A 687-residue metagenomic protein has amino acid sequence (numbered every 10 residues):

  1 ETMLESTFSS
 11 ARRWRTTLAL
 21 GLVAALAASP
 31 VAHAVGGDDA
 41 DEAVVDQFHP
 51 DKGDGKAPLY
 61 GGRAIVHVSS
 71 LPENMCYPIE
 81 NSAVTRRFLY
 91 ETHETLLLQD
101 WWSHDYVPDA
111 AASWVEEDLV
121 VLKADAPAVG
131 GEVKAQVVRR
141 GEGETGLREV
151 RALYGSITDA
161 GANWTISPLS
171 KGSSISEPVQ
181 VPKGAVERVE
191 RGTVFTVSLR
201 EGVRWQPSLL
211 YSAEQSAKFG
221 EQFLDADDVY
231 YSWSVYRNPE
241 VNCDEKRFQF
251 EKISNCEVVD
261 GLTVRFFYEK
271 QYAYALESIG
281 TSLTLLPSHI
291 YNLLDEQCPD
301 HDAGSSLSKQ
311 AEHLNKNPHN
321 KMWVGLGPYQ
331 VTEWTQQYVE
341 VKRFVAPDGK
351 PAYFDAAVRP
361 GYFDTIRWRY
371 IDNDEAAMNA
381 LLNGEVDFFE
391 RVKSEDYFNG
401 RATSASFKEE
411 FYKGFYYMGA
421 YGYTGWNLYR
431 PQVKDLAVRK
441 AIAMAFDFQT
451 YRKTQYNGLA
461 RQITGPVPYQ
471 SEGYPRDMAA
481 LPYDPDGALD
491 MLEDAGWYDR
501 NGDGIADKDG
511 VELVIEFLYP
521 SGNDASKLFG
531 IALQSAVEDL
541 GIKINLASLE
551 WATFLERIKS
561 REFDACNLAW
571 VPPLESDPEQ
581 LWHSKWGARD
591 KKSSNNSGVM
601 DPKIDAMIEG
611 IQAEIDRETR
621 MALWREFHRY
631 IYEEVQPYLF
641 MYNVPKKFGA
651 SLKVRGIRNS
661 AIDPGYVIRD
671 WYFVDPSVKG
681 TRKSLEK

Functional and structural regions predicted by a protein language model:
D46-P50, A64-E187, S234, V324-G325: N-terminal lobe/hinge region of extracytoplasmic solute-binding protein
Q47-F48, V68, S82-F88, T335-V339 (+6 more regions): Detector for C-terminal structural segments
P50-D51, G55, S69-Y90, A110 (+8 more regions): A structural "hinge/loop" feature
I65, E221, D225-V229, G261-F267 (+8 more regions): Alpha-helical secondary-structure segments
D100-W102, P239, Y272, G280-G361 (+4 more regions): Gly/Pro-rich hinge or "lid" segments in bacterial periplasmic/extracellular proteins
E190-E201, K218, F223, D228-Y230 (+2 more regions): Surface-exposed binding/hinge segments that line and control ligand-binding clefts or catalytic entry sites
A213, N315-N320, P347-G400, I531-S535 (+2 more regions): Ligand-site clamp/hinge motif
C243-K246, T332-K342, R369-R430, A441 (+4 more regions): Extracellular/periplasmic solute-recognition and catalytic clefts
